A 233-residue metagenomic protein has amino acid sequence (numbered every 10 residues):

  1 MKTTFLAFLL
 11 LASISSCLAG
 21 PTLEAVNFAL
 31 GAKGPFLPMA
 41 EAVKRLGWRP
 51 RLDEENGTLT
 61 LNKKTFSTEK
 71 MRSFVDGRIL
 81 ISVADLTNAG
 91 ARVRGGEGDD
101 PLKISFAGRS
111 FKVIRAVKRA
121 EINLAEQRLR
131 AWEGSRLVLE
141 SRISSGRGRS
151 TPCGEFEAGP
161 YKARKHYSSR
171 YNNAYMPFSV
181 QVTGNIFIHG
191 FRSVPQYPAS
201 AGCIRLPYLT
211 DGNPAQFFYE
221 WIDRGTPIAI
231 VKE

Functional and structural regions predicted by a protein language model:
T4-S13: Sec-dependent N-terminal signal peptides
C17-V117: Primary recognition of N-terminal secretory signal peptides and signal-anchoring hydrophobic helices
F36-V43, V83, T87, E126 (+4 more regions): Extracytoplasmic/secreted envelope proteins and their assembly/folding machinery, especially bacterial periplasmic
E41-V43, E54, D85-T87, E126 (+7 more regions): A mature extracytoplasmic/lumenal domain signature
K44-W48, N88-R92, G134, A163 (+2 more regions): Sec-exported extracytoplasmic/periplasmic mature domains
L52-G57, I122-Q127, A174-Y175, D223-G225: A short, compositionally biased
F106-G148: A structural motif detector for short, solvent-exposed N-terminal "entry" segments of globular domains
T151, E155, K165-E233: Exported/periplasmic cell-wall-interacting domains
